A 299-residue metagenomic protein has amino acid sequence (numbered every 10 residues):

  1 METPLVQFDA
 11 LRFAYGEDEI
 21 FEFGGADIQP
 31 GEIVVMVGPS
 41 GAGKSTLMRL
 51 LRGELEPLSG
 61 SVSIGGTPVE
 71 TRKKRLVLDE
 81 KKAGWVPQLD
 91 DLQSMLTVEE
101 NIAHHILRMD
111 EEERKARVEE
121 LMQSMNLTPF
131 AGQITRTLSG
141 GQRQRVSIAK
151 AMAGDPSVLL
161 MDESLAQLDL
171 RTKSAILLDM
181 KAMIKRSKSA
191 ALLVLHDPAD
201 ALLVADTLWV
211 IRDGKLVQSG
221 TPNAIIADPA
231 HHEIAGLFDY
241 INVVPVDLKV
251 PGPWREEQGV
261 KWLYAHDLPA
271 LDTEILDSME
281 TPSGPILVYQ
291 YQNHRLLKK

Functional and structural regions predicted by a protein language model:
G16, S45, G252-K299: Non-catalytic connector elements of ABC transporters
R52: Helix-to-loop junction immediately C-terminal to a conserved catalytic motif
V69-G84, R108, P229: ABC ATPase NBD coupling module
E113-F130, K181-A182: Conserved ABC ATPase "signature" region
I134-L138, Q142: Conserved ABC ATPase signature
A153-S157: A short, proline-enriched helix->beta-strand linker immediately N-terminal to the Walker B motif in ABC-type P-loop
D213-G214: Conserved ABC ATPase "signature" C-loop
